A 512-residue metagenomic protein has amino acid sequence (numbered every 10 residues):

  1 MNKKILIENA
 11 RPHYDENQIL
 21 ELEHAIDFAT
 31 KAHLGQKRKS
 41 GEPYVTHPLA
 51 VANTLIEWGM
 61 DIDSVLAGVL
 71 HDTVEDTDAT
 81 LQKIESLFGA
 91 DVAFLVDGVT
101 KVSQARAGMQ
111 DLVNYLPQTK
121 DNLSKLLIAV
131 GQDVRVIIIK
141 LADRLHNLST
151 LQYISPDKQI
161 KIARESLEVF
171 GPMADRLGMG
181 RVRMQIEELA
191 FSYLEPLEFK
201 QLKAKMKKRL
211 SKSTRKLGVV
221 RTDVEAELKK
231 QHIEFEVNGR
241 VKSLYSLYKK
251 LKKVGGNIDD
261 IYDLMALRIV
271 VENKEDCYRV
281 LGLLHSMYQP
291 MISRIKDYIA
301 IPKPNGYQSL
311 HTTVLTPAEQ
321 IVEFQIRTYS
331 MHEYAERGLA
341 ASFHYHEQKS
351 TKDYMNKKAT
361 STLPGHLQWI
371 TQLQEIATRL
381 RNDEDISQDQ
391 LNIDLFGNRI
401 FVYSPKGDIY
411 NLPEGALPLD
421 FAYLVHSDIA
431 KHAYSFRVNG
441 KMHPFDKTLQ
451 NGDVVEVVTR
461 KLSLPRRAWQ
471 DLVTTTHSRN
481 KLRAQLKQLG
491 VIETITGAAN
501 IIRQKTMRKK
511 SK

Functional and structural regions predicted by a protein language model:
M1-Q132: Metal-dependent phosphohydrolase cores
L81, G89-V92, V99-M265, C277-G282 (+2 more regions): Internal insertion modules embedded within essential enzymes
V270-E272: Short hydrophobic/aromatic beta-strand micro-patches that form the beta-sheet surface supporting nucleotide- or nucleic
